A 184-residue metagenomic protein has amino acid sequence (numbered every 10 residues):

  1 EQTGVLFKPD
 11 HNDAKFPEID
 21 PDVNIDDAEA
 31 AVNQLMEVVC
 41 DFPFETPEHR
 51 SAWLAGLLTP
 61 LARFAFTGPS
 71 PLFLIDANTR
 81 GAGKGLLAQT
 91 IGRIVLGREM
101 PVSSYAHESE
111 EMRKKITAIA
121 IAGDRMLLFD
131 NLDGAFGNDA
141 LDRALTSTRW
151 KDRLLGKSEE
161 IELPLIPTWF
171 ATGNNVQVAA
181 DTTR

Functional and structural regions predicted by a protein language model:
E1, G173-Q177: Short, polar loop motifs at secondary-structure junctions
Q2-D124: P-loop NTPase catalytic core of nucleic-acid-dependent motor ATPases
E29, S51, R113, A135-N138 (+1 more regions): Amphipathic alpha-helical transducer elements in NTP-driven molecular machines
S70, R98-E99, G123-R125, T148-W150 (+2 more regions): Short glycine-/polar-rich loops that comprise or flank the Walker A/P-loop and associated switch/sensor motifs
K115-G123, K157-E162, I166-P167: Conserved motor-coupling elements within RecA-like helicase/translocase cores
D124-T146, V176-R184: Conserved AAA+/SF3 P-loop NTPase catalytic/coupling segment centered on the Walker-B
L127-D130, R153, P164-G173: Structural recognition of the conserved hydrophobic beta-strand(s) that form the central parallel beta-sheet of P-loop
G137-I161: Conserved catalytic/switch belt of AAA+ P-loop NTPases
